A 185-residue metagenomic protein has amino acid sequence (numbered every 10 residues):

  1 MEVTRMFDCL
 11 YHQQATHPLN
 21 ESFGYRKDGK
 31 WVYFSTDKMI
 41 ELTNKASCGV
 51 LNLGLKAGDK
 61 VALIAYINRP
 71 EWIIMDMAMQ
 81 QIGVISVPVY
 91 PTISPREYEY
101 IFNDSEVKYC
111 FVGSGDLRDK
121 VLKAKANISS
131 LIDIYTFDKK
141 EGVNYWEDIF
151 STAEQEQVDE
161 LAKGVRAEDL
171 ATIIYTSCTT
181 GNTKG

Functional and structural regions predicted by a protein language model:
E2-F23, E41: A short N-terminal helical cap/helix-turn-helix that marks the beginning of AMP-binding/adenylate-forming
P18-E21, T136, E141, E154-Y175 (+1 more regions): Conserved pre-ATP/AMP-binding loop-to-beta segment of ANL
S22-M77, S94-E99, E147-F150: Conserved AMP-binding/adenylate-forming core of the ANL superfamily
N44-C48, E106, G115, G181: Solvent-exposed alpha-helix faces
L55-D59, F102-K108, N182: Short, surface-exposed connector motifs at secondary-structure boundaries
V61, M79, C110, L170 (+1 more regions): Conserved S/T- and glycine-rich ATP-binding loop of Class I adenylate-forming
A65-N68, G113-S114, D169: Helix N-cap/beta->alpha junction signal
Q81-D148: Structural core segment of the AMP-binding/adenylate-forming
